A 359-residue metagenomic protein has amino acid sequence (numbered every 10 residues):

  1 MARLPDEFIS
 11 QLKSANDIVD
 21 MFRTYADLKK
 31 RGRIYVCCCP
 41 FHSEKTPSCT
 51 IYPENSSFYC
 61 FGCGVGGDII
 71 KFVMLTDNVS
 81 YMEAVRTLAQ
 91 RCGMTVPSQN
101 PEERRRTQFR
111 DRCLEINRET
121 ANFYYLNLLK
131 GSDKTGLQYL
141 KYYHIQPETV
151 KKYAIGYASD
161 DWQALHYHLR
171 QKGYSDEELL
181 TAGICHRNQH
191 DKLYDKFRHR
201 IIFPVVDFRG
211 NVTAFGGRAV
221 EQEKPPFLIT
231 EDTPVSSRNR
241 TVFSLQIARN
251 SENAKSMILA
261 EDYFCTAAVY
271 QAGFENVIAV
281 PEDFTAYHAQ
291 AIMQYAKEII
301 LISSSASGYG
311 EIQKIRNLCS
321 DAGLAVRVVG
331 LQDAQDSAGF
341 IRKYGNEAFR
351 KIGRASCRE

Functional and structural regions predicted by a protein language model:
M1-L4, R31, R105-R106, R110-R112 (+4 more regions): Phosphate-handling DNA/RNA-contact segment within nucleic-acid enzymes
M1-R104, D160-Q163: N-terminal structured subdomain of primase-like DNA metabolism proteins
L75-C92, H199-G217, G339: Structured, non-catalytic alpha/beta "coupling" segments that mediate domain-domain communication and provide generic
E83-T135: Conserved active-site segments centered on acidic
E311-C319: Short, aromatic/basic amphipathic alpha-helical patches
A325-R358: C-terminal or mid-to-C-terminal helical accessory/interaction module adjacent to the motor/catalytic core
